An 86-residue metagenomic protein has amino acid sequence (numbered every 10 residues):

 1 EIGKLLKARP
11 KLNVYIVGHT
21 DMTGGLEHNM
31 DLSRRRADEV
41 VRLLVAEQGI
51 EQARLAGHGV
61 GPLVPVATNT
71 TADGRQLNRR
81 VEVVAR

Functional and structural regions predicted by a protein language model:
E1-L6: Short amphipathic alpha-helices and their capping/turn segments at secondary-structure boundaries
R9, V17-R86: Periplasmic OmpA-like peptidoglycan-binding domain that tethers envelope proteins to the cell wall
